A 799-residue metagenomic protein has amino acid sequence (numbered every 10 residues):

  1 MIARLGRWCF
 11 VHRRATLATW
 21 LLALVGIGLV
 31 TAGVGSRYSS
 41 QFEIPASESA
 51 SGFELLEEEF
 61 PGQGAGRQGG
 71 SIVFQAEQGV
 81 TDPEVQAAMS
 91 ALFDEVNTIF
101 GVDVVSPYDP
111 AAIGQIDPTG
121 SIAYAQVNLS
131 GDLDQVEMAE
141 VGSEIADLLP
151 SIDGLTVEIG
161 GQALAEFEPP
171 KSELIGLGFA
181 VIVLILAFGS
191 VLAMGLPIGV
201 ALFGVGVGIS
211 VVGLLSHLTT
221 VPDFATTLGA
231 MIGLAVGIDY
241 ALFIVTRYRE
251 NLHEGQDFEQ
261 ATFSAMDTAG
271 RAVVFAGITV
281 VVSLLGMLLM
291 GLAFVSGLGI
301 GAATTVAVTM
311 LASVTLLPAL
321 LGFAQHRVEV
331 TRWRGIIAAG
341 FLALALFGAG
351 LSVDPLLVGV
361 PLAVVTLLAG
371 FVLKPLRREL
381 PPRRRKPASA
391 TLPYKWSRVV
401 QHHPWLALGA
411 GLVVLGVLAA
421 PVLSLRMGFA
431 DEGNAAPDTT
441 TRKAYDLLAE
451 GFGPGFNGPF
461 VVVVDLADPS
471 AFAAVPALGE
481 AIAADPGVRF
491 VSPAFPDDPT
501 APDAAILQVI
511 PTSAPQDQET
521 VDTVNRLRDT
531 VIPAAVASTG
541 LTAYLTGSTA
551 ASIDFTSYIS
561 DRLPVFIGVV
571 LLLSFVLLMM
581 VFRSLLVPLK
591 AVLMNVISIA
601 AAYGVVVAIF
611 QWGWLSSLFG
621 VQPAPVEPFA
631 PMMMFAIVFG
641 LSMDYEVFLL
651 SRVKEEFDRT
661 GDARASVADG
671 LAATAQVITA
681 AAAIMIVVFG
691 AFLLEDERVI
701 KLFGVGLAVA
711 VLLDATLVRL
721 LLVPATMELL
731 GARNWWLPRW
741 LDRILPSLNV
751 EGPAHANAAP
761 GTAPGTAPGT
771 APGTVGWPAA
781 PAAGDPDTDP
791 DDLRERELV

Functional and structural regions predicted by a protein language model:
M1-S36, V102, L129-M427, T539-A543 (+1 more regions): Membrane-embedded transmembrane helical bundles of large multi-pass transporters/channels
A46-G69, A76-G160, S424-S617, V621-V626 (+3 more regions): Structured non-transmembrane domains adjacent to transmembrane bundles in polytopic membrane proteins
